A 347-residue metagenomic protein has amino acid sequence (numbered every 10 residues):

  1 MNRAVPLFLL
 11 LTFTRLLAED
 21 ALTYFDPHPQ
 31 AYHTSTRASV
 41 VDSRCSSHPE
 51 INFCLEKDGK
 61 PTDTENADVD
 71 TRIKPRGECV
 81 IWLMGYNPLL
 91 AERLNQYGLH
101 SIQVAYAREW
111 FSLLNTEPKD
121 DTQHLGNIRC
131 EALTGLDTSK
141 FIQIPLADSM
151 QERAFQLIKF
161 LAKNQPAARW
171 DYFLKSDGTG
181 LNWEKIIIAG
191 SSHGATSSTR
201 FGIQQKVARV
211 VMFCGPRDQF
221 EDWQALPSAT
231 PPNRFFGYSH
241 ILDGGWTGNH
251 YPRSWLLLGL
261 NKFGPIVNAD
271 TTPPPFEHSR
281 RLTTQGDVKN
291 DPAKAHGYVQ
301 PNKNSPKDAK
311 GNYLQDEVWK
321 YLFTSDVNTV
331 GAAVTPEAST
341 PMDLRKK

Functional and structural regions predicted by a protein language model:
L9-A18: Hydrophobic h-region of N-terminal signal peptides that target proteins for export in Gram-negative bacteria
E19-R72: N-terminal cap/lid segment of alpha/beta-hydrolase-fold proteins
R76-G85: Short beta-strand element of the alpha/beta-hydrolase
G98-L114: Conserved alpha/beta-hydrolase
T122-T179: Alpha/beta-hydrolase active-site loop
I187-G194, S198: Gly/Ala-rich beta-loop-alpha elbow adjacent to hydrolase catalytic centers
A208-K307: The feature captures the conserved acid-bearing segment of alpha/beta-hydrolase catalytic domains
P292-K346: Catalytic active-site module of serine/aspartate enzymes centered on a nucleophile-bearing elbow/loop
